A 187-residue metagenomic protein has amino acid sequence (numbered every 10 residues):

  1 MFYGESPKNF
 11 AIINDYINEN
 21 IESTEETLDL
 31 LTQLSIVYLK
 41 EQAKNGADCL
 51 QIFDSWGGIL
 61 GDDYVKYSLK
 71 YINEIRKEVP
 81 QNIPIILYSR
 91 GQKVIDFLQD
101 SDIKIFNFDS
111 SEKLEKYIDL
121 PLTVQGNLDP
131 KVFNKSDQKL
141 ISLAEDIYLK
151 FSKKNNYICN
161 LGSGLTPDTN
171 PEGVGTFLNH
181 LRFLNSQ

Functional and structural regions predicted by a protein language model:
M1-Q187: Active-site loop segments of alpha/beta catalytic cores
